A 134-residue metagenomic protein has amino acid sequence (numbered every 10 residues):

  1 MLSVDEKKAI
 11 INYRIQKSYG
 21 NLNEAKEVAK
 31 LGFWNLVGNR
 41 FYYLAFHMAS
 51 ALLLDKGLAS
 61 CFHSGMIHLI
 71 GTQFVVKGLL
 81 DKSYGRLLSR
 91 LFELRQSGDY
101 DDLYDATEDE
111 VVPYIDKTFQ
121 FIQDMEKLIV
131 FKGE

Functional and structural regions predicted by a protein language model:
M1-E134: Terminal alpha-helical segments
